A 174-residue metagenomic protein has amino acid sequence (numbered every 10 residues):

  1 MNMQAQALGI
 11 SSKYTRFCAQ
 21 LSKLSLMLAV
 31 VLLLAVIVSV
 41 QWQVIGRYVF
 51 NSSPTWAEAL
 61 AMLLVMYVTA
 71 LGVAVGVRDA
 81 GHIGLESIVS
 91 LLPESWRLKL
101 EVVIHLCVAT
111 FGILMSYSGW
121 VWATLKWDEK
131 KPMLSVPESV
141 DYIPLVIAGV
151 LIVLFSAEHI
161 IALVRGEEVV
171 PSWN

Functional and structural regions predicted by a protein language model:
M1-N174: Alpha-helical transmembrane segments and membrane-interface helix-loop junctions in multi-pass membrane proteins
